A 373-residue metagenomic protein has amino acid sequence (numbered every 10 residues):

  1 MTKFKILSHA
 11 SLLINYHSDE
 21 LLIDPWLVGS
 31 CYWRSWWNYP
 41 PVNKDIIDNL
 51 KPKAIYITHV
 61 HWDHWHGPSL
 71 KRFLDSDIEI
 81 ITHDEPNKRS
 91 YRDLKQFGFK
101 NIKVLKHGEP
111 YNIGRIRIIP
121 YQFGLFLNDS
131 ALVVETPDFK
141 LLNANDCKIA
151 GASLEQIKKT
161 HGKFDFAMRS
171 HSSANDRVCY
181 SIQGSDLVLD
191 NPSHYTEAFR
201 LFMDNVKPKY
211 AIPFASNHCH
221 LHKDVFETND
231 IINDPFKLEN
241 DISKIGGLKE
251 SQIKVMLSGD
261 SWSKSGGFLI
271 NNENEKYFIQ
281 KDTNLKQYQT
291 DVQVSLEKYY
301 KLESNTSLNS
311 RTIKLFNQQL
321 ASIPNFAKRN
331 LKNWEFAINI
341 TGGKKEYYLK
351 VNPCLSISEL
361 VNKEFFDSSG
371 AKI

Functional and structural regions predicted by a protein language model:
S11-Y16, S130-V134: Short beta-strand scaffold segments in enzyme catalytic cores
D19-V60, G67-R72, I149-K163, I357 (+1 more regions): Pre-active-site segment of Zn-dependent metallo-hydrolases
L22-D24, P52-W65, I81-D84, L142-C147 (+4 more regions): Active-site neighborhood of phospho(di)ester-bond hydrolases with catalytic His/Asp-centered motifs
N49, L70-K71, D75-D77, I119-P120 (+3 more regions): Mobile, glycine- and charge-enriched loop segments and immediately flanking short secondary-structure elements within
H66-D75, R92-D93, K223-E227: Metal-dependent catalytic neighborhoods of phosphoester/phosphodiester hydrolases
T82-F139, N240: Metallo-beta-lactamase
A152-G246: Cap/insert and terminal regions of metallo-dependent hydrolase folds
W262-I373: Feature captures hydrophobic
